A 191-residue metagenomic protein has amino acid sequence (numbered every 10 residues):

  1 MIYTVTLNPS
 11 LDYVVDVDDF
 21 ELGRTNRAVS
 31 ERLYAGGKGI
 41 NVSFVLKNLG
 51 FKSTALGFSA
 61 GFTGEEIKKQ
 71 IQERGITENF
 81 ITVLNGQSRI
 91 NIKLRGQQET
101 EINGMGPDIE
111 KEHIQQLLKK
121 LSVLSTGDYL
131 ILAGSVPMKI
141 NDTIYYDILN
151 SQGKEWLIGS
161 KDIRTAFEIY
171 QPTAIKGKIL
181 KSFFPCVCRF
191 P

Functional and structural regions predicted by a protein language model:
M1-G23: Positively charged, low-complexity intrinsically disordered leader regions
M1-V5, L94-P191: Ribokinase/PfkB-type carbohydrate-kinase core domain
T6-D12, L84-S88, T165: Short glycine-enriched loops at secondary-structure junctions
N8, L46, L130: Residue-level signal for inorganic ion chemistry
D19-L22, Q70-R74, Y146-I148: Short, solvent-exposed amphipathic alpha-helical segments in soluble enzyme and RNA/protein-processing domains
D19-R27, K178-F183: Short glycine/proline- and charge-enriched loop/turn segments that cap or connect secondary-structure elements
R27-Q87: Substrate-binding N-lobe of the ribokinase-like
N91: Glycine-rich phosphate-binding loop of ATP-grasp-fold ATP-dependent ligases
